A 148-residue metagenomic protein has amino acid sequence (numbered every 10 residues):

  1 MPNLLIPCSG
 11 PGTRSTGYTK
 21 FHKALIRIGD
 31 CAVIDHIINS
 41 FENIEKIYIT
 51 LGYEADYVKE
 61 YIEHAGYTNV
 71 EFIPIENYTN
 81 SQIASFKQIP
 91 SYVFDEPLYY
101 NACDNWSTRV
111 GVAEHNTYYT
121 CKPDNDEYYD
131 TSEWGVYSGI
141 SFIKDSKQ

Functional and structural regions predicted by a protein language model:
M1-P2, H22, D95, Y137: A structure-centric signal for secondary-structure junctions around beta-strands
P2-I6, R14, R27, C31-Y100: Conserved N-terminal catalytic core of the sugar/cofactor nucleotidyltransferase
P11-G17: Short acidic/His/Gly/Ser-rich catalytic and metal-binding motifs that mark active-site loops of diverse hydrolases
G17-Y18, S132: Short, flexible turn/loop "capping" segments at secondary-structure junctions
Y18-T19, A113: Short glycine/proline-enriched turns and hinge-like loops at secondary-structure junctions
T19-L25: Short alpha-helical oligomerization interface
C103: Short acidic donor-binding/metal-coordinating loop in glycosyltransferase active sites
W106-Q148: Conserved core of the sugar-phosphate nucleotidyltransferase
